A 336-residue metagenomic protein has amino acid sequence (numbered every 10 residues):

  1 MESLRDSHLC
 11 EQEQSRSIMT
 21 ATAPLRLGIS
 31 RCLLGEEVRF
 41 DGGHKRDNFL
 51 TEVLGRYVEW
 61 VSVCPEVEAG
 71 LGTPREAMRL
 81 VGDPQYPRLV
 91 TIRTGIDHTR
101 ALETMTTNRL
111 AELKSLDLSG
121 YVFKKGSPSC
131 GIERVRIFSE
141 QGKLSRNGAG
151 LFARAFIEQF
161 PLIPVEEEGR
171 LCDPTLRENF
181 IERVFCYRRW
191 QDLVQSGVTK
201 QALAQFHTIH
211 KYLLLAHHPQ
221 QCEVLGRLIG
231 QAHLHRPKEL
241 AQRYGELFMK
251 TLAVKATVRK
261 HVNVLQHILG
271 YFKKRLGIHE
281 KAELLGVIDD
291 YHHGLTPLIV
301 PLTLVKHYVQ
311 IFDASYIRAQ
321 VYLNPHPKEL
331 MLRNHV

Functional and structural regions predicted by a protein language model:
R26-L33: Short, hydrophobic/glycine-enriched beta-strand segments
L34-G42: Short N-terminal binding/cap micro-motifs at the start of the first secondary-structure element
G43-W60: Short catalytic helix/loop segments, enriched in acidic residues and glycine and frequently bearing histidine
P65-Y86: Short, surface-exposed acidic-centric catalytic microdomains
R88-N108, E112, L144-I209: Divalent-metal-activated hydrolytic enzyme cores
G126-F156: Short Gly/Thr/Asp-enriched flexible loops that form oxyanion-binding sites at enzyme active sites
V165-V336: Acidic, Ser/Pro/Thr-rich low-complexity regulatory regions and the short amphipathic helical interaction modules they
